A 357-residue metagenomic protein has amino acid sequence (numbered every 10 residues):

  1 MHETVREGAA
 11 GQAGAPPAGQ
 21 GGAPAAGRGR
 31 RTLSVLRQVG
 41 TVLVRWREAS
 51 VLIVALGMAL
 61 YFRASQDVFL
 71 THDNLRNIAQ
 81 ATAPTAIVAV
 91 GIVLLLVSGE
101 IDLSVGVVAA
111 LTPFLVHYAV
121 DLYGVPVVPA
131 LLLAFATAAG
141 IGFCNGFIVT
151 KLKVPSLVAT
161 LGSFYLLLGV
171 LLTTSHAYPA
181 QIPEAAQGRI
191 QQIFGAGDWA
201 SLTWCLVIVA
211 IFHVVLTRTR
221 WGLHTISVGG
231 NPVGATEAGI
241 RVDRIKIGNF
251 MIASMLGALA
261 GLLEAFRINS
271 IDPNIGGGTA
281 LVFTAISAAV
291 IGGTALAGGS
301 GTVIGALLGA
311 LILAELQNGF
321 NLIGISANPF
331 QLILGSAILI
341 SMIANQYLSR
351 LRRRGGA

Functional and structural regions predicted by a protein language model:
M1-L56, L60, A210, E237-R244 (+2 more regions): Cytosolic-side transmembrane-helix boundaries in multi-pass membrane proteins
V51-R63, I92, F164-L171, W204-V214 (+4 more regions): Hydrophobic core segments of alpha-helical transmembrane domains in multi-pass membrane transport and ion-translocation
L56-Y123, F147-K153, I286-I304, S336: Single transmembrane alpha-helix segments in multi-pass membrane proteins
D67-N77, L172, H176-A177, V215-G222 (+1 more regions): Inter-helical junctions in multi-pass inner-membrane proteins, predominant in energy-converting antiporter-like
G124-F164, L308-G309: Alpha-helical transmembrane segments within multi-pass membrane transporters and channels
V125-A134, G140-N145, G197-D272: Helix-loop-helix "hairpin" substructures at the membrane interface of multi-pass membrane proteins
L152, S156-T219, I245-G248, R267-G278 (+1 more regions): Transmembrane helix-bundle core of multi-pass membrane transporters and related energy-transducing complexes
G257, D272-L334: Transmembrane alpha-helical segments in multi-pass inner-membrane proteins
